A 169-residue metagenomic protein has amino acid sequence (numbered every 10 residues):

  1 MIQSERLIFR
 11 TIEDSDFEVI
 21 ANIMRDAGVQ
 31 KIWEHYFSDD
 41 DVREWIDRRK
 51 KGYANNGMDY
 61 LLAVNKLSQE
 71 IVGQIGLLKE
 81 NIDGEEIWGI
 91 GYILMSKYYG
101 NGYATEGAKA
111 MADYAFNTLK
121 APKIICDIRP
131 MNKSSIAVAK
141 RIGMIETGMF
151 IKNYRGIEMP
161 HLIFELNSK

Functional and structural regions predicted by a protein language model:
M1-Q30, Y60, V64-K169: Acyl-donor (CoA/ACP) binding surface of acyl/acetyltransferases
G28-R48: Conserved GNAT-fold acetyl-CoA-binding loop/helix
R49-L62: A short helix-loop-beta-strand connector motif used in the catalytic cores of GNAT acetyltransferases and, in some
